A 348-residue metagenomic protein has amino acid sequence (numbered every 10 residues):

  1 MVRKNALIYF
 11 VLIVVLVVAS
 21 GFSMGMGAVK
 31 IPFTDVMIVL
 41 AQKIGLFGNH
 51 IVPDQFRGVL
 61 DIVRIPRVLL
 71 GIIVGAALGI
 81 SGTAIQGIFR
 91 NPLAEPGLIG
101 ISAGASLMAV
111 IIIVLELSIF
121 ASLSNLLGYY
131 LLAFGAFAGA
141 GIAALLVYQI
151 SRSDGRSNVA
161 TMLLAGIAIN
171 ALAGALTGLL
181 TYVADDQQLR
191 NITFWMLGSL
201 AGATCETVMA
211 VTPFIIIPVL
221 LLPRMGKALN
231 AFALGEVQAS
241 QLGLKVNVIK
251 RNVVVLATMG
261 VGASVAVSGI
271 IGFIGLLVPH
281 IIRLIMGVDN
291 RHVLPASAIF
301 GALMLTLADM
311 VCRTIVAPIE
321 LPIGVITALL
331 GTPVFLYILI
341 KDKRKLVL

Functional and structural regions predicted by a protein language model:
M1-L348: Alpha-helical transmembrane segments in inner-membrane proteins
